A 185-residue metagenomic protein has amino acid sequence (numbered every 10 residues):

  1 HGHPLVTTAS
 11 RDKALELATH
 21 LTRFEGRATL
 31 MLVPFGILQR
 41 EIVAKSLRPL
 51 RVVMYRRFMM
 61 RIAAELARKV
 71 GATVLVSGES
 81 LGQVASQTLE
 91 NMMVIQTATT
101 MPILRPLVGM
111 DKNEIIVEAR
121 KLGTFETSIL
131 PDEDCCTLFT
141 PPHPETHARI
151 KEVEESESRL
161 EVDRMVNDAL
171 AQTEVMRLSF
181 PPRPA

Functional and structural regions predicted by a protein language model:
H1-L122: ATP-dependent adenylation/nucleotidyltransferase module used to activate substrates
A28, G71-A72, T88, M92-M101 (+1 more regions): Peripheral terminal appendages
